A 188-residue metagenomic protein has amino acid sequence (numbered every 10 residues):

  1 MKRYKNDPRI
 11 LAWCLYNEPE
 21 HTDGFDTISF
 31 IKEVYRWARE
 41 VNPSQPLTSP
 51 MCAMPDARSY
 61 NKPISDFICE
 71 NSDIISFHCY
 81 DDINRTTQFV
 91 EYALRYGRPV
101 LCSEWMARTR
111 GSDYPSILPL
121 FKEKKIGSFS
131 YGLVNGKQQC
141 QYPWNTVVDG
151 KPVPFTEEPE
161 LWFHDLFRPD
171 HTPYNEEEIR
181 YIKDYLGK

Functional and structural regions predicted by a protein language model:
M1-F25: Active-site groove signature of glycoside hydrolases
L11, I28-K188: Substrate-binding clefts and catalytic carboxylate motifs of secreted carbohydrate-active enzymes
